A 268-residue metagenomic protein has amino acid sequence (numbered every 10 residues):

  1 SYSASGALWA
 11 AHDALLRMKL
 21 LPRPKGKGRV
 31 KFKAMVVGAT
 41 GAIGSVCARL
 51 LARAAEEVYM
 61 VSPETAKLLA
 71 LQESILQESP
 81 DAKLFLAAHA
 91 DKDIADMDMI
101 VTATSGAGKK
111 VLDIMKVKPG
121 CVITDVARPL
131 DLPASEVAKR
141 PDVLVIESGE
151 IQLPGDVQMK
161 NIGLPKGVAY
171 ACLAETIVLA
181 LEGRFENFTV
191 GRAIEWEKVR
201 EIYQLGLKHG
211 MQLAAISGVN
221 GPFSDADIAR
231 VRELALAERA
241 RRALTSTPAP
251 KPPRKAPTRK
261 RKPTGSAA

Functional and structural regions predicted by a protein language model:
S1, A39, P63, A103-S105 (+3 more regions): Fold-independent oxyanion-binding glycine-rich loops and adjacent beta-strand/coil segments at enzyme active sites
S1-V30, K160-G167, A174-E175, E182: Glycine/serine-rich phosphate-binding loop and adjoining beta1-alpha1 elements at the start of nucleotide-handling
Y2, G6, V46, P63-A70 (+4 more regions): Conserved active-site and cofactor/substrate-binding residues in soluble primary-metabolism enzymes
H12-L16, R53-E56, E73-P80, R128 (+2 more regions): Generic secondary-structure signature for well-ordered alpha-helical cores
L16-M99: Glycine-rich phosphate/diphosphate-binding loop of Rossmann-like nucleotide-binding domains
P80-D156: Rossmann-like adenosine-cofactor binding region
P129, A134-P250: Adenosine-phosphate binding glycine-rich loop
P250-A268: Long, low-complexity, intrinsically disordered segments
